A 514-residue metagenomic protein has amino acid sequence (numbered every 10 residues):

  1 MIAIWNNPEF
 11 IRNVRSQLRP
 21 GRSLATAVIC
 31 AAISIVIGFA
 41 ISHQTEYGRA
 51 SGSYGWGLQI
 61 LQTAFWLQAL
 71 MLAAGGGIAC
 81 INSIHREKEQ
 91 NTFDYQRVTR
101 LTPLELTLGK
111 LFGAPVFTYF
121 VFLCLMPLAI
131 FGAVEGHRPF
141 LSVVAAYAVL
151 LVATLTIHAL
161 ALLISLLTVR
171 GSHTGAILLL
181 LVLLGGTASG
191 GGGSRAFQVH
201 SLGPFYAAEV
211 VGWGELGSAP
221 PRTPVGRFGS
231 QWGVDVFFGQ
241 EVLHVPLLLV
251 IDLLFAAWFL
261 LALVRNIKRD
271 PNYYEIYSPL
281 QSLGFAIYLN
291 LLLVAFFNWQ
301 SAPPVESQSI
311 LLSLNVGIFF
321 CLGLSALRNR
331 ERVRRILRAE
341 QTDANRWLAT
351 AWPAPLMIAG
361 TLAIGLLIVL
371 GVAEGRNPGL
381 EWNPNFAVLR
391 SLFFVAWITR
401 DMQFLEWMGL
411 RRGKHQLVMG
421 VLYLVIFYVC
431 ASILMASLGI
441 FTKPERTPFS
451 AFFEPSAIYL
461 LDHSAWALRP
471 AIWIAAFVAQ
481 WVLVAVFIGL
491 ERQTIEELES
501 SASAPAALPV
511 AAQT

Functional and structural regions predicted by a protein language model:
M1-Q59, A148-T514: Transmembrane alpha-helical segments and their membrane-interface loop/helix boundaries that make up the transmembrane
F10, N82-Y119, E331-M357: Helix-loop-helix units of permease transmembrane domains in multi-pass membrane transporters, especially ABC
G21, T26, W56-A73, T107-V116 (+2 more regions): Membrane-entry segments of alpha-helical transmembrane domains in multi-pass membrane proteins
H43-G52, Q68, L72, A129-G136: Post-signal peptide N-terminal segment of secreted/secretory-pathway proteins
L61-R86, Q90-T92: Long, hydrophobic alpha-helical segments
A69, P103, L108-H137, G360-G371: Hydrophobic alpha-helical transmembrane segments that constitute the membrane-spanning cores of multi-pass membrane
E105-K110, R138-S142, L380-V388: Short juxtamembrane and helix-loop transition motifs at transmembrane-helix boundaries in membrane proteins
F122-L123, P127-S165: Long, intrinsically disordered, low-complexity Ser/Thr/Pro-rich regulatory/activation regions of nuclear proteins
